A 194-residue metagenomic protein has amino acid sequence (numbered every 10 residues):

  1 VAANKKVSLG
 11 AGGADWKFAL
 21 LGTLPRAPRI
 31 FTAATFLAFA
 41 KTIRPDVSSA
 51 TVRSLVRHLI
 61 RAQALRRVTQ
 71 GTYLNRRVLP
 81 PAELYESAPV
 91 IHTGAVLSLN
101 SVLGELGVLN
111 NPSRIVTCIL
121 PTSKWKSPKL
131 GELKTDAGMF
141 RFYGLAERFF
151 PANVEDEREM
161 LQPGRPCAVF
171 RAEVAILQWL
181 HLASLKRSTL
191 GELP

Functional and structural regions predicted by a protein language model:
A2, N153-P194: Hydrophobic alpha-helical interaction segments
A2-G94: Short beta-edge/loop segments at beta->alpha junctions of small alpha/beta modules that act as binding/recognition
G10-G12, V78, P112-T122, D156-A172: Short secondary-structure transition/capping segments
A33, L99, A172-E173: Structural motif detector for alpha-helix initiation sites
F39, E105, L182: Active-site catalytic microenvironments for nucleophilic, acid-base chemistry
V47-S49, N111-R114, L190: Short, surface-exposed acidic
A62, R67-Y73, L84-F149: Short gly/ser-rich loop at a beta-strand->alpha-helix junction or flexible surface loop bordering the NTP-binding
P81-Y85, A146-Q162: Short amphipathic alpha-helical segments and their helix-coil junctions
